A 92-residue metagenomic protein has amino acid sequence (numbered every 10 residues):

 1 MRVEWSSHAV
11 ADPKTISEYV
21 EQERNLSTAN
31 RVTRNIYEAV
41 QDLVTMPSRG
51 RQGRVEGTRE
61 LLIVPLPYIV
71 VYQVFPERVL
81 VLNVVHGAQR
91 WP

Functional and structural regions predicted by a protein language model:
M1-R2, P92: Absolute protein N-terminus
R2-T58: Basic, Lys/Arg-enriched alpha-helical interface segments
L26, Y68-I69, Q73-P92: Enriched for short, Lys/Arg-rich terminal
T45, R49-R78: Basic/aromatic recognition patch in beta-strand/loop cores that engages polyanionic ligands
